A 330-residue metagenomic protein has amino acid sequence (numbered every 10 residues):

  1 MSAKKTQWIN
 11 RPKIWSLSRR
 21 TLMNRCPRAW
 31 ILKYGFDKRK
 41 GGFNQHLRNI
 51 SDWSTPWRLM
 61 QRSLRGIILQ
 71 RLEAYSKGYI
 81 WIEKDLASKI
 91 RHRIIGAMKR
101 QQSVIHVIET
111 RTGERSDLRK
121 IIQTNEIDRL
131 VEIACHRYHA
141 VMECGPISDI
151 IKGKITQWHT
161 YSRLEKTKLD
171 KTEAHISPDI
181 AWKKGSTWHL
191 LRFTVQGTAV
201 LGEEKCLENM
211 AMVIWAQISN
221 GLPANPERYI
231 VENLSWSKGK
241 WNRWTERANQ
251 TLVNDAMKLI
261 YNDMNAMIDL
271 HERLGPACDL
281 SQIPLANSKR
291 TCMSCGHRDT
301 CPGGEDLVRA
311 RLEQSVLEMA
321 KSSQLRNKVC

Functional and structural regions predicted by a protein language model:
M1-W81, D85, C330: Charged, glycine-rich intrinsically disordered N-terminal tails and low-complexity linkers that flank
S2-W8, R192, R290-M293: Anion-coordinating catalytic cores for phosphoryl-, nucleotidyl-, and glycosidic chemistry
K13, L17, T21, I50-R58 (+4 more regions): Short, charged/polar micro-motifs that form catalytic or ligand-binding hotspots
Q45-H46, W158-L164, G275-P276: Short linear interaction motifs
T55, L59-S63, W81, D85 (+6 more regions): Alpha-helix boundary/N-cap detector
G66-I155: A non-catalytic, helix-rich entry segment at domain boundaries
K152-M210: Non-catalytic protein-protein interaction segments used by genome-maintenance enzymes to assemble and couple activities
L207, V213-N327: Metal-dependent nuclease catalytic regions and adjoining charged, substrate-binding loops involved in nucleic-acid end
